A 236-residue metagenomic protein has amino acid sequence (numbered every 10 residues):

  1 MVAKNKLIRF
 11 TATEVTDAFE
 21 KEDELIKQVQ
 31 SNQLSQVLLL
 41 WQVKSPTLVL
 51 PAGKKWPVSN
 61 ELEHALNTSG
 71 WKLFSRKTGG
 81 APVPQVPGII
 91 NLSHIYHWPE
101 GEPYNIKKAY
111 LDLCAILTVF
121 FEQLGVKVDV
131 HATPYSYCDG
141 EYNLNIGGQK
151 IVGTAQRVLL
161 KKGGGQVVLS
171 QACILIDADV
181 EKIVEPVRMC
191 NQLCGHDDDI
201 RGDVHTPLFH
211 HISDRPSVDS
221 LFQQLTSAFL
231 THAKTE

Functional and structural regions predicted by a protein language model:
M1-P103: N-terminal lobe of the biotin/lipoate ligase/transferase fold
L7-R9, L73, V126-H131, K234-E236: Short secondary-structure junctions
D17, K21, V58, N105-I116 (+2 more regions): Short amphipathic alpha-helical segments
V58-E61, G101-I106, V180-P186, S217-V218: Short, conserved charged micro-motifs
E61-A65, S69, I116-L124, Q224-H232: Generic non-transmembrane alpha-helical segments
I89-P134: Contiguous, small/hydrophobic- and glycine-enriched helical/loop subdomains that border and often "cap" functional
L124-V126, R157, K161, G165-E236: Long, positively charged amphipathic alpha-helical accessory segments at protein N-termini or as interdomain linkers
V130-I151, A155-L159: Beta-rich nucleic-acid/ligand-interaction surfaces
